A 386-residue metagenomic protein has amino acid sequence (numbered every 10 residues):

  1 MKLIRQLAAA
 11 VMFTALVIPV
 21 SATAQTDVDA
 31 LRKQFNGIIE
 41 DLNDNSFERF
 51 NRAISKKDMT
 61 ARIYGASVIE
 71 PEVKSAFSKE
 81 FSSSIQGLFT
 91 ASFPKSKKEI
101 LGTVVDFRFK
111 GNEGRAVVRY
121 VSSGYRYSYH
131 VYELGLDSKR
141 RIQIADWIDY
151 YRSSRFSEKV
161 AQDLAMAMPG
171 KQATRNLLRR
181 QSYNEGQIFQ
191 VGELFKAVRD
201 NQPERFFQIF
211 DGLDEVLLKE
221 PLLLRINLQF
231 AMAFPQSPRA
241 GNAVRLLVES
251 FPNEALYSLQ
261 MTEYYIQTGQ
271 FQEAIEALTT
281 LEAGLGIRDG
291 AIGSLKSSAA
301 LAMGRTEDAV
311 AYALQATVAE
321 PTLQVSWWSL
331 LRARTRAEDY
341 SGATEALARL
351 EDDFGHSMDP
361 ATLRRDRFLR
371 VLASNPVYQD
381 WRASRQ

Functional and structural regions predicted by a protein language model:
A22-S46, R175-Q190: Short, low-complexity N-terminal intrinsically disordered segments enriched in polar/charged residues
D29-L31, G111-E113, G124-R126, S182-V191 (+6 more regions): Generic helix N-cap/helix-start motif at coil->alpha-helix transitions
V68-F195, R199-L217, P238-G241, L246: Long, contiguous interaction/recruitment modules in multidomain scaffold/adaptor proteins
P203-E204, S237-P238, F271, T306 (+1 more regions): TPR-repeat structural position
D211-E215, R245-E249, E282-A283, T317-V318 (+1 more regions): A conserved position within tetratricopeptide repeats
R225-A233, R245, A255-Q272, E276-A319 (+1 more regions): Alpha-helical adaptor scaffolds
H356-Q386: Terminal, low-structured helical/coil segments at or just beyond the last alpha-helical repeat
